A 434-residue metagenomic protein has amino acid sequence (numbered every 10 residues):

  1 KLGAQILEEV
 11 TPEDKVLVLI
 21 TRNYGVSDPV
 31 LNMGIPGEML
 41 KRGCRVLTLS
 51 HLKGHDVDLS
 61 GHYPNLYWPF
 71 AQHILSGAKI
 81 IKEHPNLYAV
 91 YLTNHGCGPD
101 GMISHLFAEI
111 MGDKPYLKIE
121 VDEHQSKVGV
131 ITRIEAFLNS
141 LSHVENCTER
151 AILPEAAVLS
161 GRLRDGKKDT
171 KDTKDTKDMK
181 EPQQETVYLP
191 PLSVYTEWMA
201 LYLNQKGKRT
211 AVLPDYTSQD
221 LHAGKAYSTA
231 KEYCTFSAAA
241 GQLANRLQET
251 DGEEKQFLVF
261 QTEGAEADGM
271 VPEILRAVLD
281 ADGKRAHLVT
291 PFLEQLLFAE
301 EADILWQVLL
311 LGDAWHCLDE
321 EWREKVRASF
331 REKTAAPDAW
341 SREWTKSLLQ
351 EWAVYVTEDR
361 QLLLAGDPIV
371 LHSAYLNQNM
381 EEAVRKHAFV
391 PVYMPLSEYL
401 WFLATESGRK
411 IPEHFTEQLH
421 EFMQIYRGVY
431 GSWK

Functional and structural regions predicted by a protein language model:
K1-K434: An N-terminal assembly and electron-transfer interface module characteristic of large anaerobic redox and radical
